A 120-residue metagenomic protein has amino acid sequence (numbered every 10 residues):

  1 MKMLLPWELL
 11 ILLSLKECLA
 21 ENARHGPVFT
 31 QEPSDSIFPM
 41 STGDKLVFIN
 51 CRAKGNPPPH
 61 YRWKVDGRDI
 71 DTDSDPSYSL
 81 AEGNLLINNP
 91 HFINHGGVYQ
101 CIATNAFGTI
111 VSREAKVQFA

Functional and structural regions predicted by a protein language model:
K2-A120: Immunoglobulin-superfamily
